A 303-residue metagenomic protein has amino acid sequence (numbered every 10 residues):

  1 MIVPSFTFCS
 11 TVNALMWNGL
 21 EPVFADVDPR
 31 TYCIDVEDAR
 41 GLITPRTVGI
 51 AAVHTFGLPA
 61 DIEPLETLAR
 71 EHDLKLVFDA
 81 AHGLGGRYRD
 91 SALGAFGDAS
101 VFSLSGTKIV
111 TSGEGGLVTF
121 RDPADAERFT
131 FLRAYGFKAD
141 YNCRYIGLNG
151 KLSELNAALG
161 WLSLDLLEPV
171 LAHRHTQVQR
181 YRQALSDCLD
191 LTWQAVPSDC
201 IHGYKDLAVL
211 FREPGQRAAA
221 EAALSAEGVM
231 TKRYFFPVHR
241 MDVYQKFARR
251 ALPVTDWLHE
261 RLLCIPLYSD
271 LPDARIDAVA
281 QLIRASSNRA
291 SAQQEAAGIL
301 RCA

Functional and structural regions predicted by a protein language model:
I2, V23, L76-V77, V101 (+2 more regions): Structural detector of well-ordered beta-strand residues that form the stable sheet scaffold of enzyme domains
I2-A80: PLP-dependent aminotransferase-like
F6, L20, V27, H54 (+5 more regions): Histidine-centered beta-alpha loop that forms part of the nucleotide-sugar donor binding/catalytic region in diverse
F8, Y32, G57-L58, I109-S112 (+3 more regions): Nucleotide-sugar-dependent glycosyltransferase donor-binding/catalytic pocket residues
A14, G41, S91-L93, V101 (+4 more regions): Short secondary-structure boundary/capping segments
E37, G49-V53, I62-P64, R87 (+1 more regions): PLP-dependent aminotransferase class I/II
F78-V110, E127, A139-R144: Conserved active-site segment immediately N-terminal to the catalytic lysine that forms the internal aldimine
F102-S103, G116-D122, W161: Short beta-strand-to-turn element immediately C-terminal to the catalytic PLP-Schiff-base lysine in fold type I
